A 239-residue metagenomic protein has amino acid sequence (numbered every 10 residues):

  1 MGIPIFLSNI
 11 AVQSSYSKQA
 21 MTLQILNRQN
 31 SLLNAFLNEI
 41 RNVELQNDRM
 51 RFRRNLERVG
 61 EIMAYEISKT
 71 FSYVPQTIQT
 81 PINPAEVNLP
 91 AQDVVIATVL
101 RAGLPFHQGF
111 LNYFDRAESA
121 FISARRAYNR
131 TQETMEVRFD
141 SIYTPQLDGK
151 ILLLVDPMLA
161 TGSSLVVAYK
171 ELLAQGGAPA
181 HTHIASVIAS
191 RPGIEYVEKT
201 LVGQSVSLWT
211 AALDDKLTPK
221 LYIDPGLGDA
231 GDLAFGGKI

Functional and structural regions predicted by a protein language model:
G2-I239: PRPP-associated nucleotide enzymes
